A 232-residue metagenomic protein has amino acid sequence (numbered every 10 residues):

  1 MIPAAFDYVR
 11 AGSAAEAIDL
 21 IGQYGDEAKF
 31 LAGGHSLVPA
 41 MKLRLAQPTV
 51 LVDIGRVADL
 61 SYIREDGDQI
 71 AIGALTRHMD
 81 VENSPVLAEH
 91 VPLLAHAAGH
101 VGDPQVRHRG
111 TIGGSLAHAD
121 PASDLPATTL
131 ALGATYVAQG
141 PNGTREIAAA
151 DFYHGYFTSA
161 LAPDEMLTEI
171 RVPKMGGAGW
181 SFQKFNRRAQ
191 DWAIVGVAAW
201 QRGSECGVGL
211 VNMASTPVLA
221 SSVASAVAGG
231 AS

Functional and structural regions predicted by a protein language model:
M1-S232: C-terminal structural segment of proteins
